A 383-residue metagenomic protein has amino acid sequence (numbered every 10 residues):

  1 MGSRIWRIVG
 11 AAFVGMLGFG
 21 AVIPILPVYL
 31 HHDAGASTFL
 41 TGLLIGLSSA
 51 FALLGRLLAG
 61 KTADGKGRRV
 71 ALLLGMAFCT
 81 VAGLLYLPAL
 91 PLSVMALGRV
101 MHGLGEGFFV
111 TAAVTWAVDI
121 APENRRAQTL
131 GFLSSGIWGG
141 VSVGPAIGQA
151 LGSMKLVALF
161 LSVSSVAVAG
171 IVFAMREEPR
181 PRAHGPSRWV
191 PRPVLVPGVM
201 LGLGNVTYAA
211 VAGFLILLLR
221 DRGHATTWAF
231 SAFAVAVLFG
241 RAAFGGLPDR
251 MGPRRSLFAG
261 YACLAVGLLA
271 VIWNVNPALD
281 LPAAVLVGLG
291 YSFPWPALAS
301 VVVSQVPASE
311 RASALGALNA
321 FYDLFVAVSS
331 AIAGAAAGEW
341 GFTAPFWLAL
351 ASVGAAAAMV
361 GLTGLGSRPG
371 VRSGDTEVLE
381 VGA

Functional and structural regions predicted by a protein language model:
G10, S93-M101, A278-L286: Paired small-residue
I23-P24, V194-F230: Extracytoplasmic gate region of multi-pass secondary transporters
A36-L47, D221-A236: Loop-to-transmembrane helix entry
S49-L57, V141-S142, A234-A242, V326-A327: Residue-level signature of mid-helix packing/kink "hotspots" within the transmembrane helices of 12-pass Major
L54-L90, P248-M251: Conserved MFS/SLC helix-loop-helix module at the cytosolic interface between two early adjacent transmembrane helices
G98-G136, S300-V301: Cytoplasmic helix-loop-helix junction between adjacent transmembrane helices in 12-TM secondary transporters
F132-F173, T343: Helix-loop-helix hairpin linking two adjacent transmembrane segments in secondary transporters
S162-P181, M359-G364: C-terminal membrane-cytosol helix-exit motif in multi-pass small-molecule transporters
